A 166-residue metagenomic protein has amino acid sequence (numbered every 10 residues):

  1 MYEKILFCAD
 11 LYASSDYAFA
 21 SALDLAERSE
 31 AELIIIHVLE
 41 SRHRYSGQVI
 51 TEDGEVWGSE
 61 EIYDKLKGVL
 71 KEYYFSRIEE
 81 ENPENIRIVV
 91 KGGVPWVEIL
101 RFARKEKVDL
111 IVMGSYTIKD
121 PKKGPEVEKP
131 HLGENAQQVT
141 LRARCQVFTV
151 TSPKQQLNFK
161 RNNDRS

Functional and structural regions predicted by a protein language model:
M1-E55, N85, S166: Small/aliphatic-rich secondary-structure junction motif
A18, Y45-Q48, L100-R101, K123-G124 (+1 more regions): Short, well-ordered secondary-structure micro-motifs
L23, F75-S76, Q137-Q138: Active-site phosphate/pyrophosphate- and oxyanion-stabilizing loops and adjacent acidic/basic residues in soluble
I36, R87-K91, F148: General small-molecule cofactor/ligand-binding pocket signal
D53-V69, P125, K129: A short acidic, glycine-rich active-site loop that binds or catalyzes chemistry on phosphate/adenosine moieties
E72-R87, A143-V147: A structural motif corresponding to the C-terminal end of an alpha-helix and its immediate exit/capping segment
I78-I118, K154-L157, R165-S166: Structural beta-alpha unit
R104-F159: Gly/Ser-rich helix-loop-strand patches that form or flank binding pockets for ribonucleotide-derived cofactors
